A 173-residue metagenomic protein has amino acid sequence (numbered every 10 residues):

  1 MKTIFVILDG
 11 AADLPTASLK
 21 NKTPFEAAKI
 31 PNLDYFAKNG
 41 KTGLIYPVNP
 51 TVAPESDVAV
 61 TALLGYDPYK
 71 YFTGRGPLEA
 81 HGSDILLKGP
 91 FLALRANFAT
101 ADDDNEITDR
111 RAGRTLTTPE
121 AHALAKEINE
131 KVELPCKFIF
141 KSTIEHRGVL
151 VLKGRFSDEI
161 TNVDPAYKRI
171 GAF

Functional and structural regions predicted by a protein language model:
K2, A12-V132, K137, E145: Active-site nucleophile/metal-coordination loop of metallo-enzymes that catalyze phosphate/sulfate and related
I4-V6: Residue-level marker for buried hydrophobic side chains located in beta-strands that build the well-ordered beta-sheet
H122-F173: Aromatic- and glycine-enriched pocket-lining scaffold segments that form the walls of small-molecule binding clefts
